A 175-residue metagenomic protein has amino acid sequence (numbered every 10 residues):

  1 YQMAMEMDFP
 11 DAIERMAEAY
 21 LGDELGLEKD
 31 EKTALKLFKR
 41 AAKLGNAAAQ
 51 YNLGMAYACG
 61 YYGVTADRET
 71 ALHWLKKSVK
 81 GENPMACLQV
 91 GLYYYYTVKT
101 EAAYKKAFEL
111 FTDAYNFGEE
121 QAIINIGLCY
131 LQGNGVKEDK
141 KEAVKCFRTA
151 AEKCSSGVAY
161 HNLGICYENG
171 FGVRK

Functional and structural regions predicted by a protein language model:
Y1-A4, Y167-K175: Short, intrinsically disordered, charge-balanced linker/junction segments flanking boundaries in proteins
M7-P10, G22-E24, K43-N46, C59-Y61 (+8 more regions): Short helix-capping/linker turns of helical repeat alpha-solenoids
I13-G22, N52-C59, Q89-Y96, I123-Q132 (+2 more regions): Hydrophobic face of amphipathic alpha-helices that form TPR/SEL1-like repeat modules and related alpha-solenoid
L21, L35-L37, L44, L53 (+4 more regions): Generic leucine side-chain signal with a strong bias for well-ordered alpha-helical environments
E28-E31, T65-R68, A102-Y104, D139-K140: Helix-turn-helix repeat elements of alpha-solenoid scaffolds
